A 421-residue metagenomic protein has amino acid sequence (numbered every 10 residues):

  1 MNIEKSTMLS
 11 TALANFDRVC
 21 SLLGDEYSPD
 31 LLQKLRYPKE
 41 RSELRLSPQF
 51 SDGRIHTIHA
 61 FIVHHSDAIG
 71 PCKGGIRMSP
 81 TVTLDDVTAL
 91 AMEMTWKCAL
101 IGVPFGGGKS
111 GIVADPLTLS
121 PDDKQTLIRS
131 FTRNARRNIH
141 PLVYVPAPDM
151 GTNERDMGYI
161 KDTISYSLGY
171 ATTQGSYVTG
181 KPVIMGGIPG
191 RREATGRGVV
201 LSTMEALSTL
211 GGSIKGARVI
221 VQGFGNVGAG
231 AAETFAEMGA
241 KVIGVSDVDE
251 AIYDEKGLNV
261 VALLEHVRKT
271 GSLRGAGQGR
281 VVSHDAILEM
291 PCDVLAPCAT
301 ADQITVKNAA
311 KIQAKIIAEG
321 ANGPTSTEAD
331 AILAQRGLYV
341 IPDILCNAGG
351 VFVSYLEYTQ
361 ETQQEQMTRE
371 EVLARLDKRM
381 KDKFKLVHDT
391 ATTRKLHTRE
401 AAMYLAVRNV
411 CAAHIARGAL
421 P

Functional and structural regions predicted by a protein language model:
N2-R45: Short, Gly/Pro- and small/polar-rich lid/capping loops
N2-T7, A206-L207, A310-P421: Adenosine-phosphate binding glycine-rich loop
E26-L32, G102, H140-P148, T172-Q174 (+3 more regions): Flexible, glycine/charged-enriched surface loops at secondary-structure junctions
L44-P116: Glycine-rich, N-terminal phosphate-binding loop and its surrounding beta-alpha-beta segment
A99-K215: Glycine/serine-rich phosphate-binding loop and adjoining beta1-alpha1 elements at the start of nucleotide-handling
K181-P182, G186-E289: Glycine-rich phosphate/diphosphate-binding loop of Rossmann-like nucleotide-binding domains
E250-V340: Rossmann-like adenosine-cofactor binding region
